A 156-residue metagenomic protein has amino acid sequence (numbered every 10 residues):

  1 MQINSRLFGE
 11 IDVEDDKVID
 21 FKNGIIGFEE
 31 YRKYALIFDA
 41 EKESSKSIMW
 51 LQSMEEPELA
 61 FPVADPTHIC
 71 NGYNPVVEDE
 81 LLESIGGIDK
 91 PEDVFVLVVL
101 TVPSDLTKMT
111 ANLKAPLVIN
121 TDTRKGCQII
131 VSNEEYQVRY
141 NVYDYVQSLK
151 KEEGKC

Functional and structural regions predicted by a protein language model:
Q2-C70, E92, L97-C156: Long, compositionally biased stretches
G72-V77: Extended catalytic/binding region for NAD+/ADP-ribose chemistry, centered on the ART fold
D79-D89: Short active-site loop/helix that positions an aromatic residue
